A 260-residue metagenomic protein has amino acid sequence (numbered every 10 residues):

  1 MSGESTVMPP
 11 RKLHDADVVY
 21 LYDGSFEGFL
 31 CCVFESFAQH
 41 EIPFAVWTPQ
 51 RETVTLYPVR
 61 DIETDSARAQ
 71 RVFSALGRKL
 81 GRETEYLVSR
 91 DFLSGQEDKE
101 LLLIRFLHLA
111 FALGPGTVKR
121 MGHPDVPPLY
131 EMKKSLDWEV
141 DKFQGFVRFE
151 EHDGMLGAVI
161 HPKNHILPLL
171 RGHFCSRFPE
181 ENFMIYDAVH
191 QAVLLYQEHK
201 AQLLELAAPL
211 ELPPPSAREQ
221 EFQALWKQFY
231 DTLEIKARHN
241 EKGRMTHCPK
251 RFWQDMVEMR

Functional and structural regions predicted by a protein language model:
S2-S66: N-terminal ordered "arm"
V18-S25, R60, P124, M155-I166 (+1 more regions): Conserved aromatic-histidine-acidic binding/catalytic patches
G28-Q39, R105-A112, G172-S176, A224-D231: Short, hydrophobic/amphipathic alpha-helical patches that form generic packing surfaces within helical domains
W47-D141: Charged, alpha-helical interface segments at or near domain boundaries
E63-V72, K200-L212: Acidic, Ser/Thr-rich peripheral helices and adjacent loops at domain boundaries
L87-D91, A188-V189, H239-M245: Short coil/turn segments at secondary-structure boundaries
P115-L206: Internal, well-folded beta-alpha domain core
E180-N182, V193-K200, L210-R260: Long, compositionally biased intrinsically disordered terminal regions
